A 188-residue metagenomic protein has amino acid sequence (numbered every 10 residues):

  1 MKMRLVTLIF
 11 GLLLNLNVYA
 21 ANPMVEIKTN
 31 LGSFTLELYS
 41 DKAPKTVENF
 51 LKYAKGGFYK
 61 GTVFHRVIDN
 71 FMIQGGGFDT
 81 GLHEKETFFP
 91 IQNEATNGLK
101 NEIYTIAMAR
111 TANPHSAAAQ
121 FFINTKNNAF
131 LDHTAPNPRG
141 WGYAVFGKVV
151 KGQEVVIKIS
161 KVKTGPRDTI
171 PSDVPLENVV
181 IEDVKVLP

Functional and structural regions predicted by a protein language model:
M1-L5: Positively charged n-region of N-terminal signal peptides that target proteins for export
V6-N17: Bacterial N-terminal signal peptides
L16-P188: Cyclophilin-like peptidyl-prolyl cis-trans isomerases
